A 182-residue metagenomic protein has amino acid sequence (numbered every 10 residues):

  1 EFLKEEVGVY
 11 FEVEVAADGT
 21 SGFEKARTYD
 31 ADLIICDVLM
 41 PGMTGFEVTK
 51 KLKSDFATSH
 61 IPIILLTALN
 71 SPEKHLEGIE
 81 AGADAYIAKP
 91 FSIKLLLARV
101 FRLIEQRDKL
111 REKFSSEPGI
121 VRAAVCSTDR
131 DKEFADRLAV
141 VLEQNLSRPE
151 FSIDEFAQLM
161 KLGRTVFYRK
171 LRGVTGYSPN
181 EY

Functional and structural regions predicted by a protein language model:
F2-G8: Charged docking surfaces used in two-component/phosphorelay signaling
Y10-A17, K25: Short hydrophobic/Thr-rich beta-strand motif most characteristic of the beta2 strand and flanking loop of CheY-like
Y29-I35: Active-site beta3 strand of CheY-like receiver
M40: Receiver (REC) domain active-site loop signature in two-component systems and cognate sites in sensor histidine kinases
F91-V100, I104: C-terminal output helix
